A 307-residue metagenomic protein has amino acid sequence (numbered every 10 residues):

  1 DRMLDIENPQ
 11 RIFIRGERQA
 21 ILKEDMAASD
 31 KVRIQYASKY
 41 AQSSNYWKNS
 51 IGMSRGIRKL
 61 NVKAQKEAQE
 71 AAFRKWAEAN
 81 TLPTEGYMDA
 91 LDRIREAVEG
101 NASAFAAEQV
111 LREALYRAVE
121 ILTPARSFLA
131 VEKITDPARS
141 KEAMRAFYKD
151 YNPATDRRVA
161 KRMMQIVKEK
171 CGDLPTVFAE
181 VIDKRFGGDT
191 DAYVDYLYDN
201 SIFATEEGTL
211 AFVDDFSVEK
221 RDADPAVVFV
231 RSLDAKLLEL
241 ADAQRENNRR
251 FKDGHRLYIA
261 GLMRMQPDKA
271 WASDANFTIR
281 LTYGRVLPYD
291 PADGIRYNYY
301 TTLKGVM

Functional and structural regions predicted by a protein language model:
D1-M307: Terminal presequence/propeptide segments associated with secretion/organelle targeting and zymogen/polyprotein
